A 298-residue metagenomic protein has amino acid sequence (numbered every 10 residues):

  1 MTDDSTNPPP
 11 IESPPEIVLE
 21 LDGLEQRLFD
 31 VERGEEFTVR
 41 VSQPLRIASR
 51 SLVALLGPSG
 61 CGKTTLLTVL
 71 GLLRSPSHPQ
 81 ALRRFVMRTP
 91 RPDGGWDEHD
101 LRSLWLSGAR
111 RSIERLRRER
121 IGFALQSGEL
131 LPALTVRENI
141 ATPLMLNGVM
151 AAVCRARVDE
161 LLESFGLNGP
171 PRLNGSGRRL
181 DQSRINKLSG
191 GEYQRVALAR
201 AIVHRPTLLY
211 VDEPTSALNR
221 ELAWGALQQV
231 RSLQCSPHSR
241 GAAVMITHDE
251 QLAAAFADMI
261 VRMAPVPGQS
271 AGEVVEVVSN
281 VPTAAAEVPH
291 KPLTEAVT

Functional and structural regions predicted by a protein language model:
D93-G122: ABC ATPase NBD coupling module
L134-A141: Short coil-to-helix segment of the ABC ATPase nucleotide-binding domain corresponding to the Q-loop/switch region
V153-R179: Conserved ABC ATPase "signature" region
R178-R179, R184-L188, E192: Conserved ABC ATPase signature
L198: Hydrophobic anchor residue at the start of the ABC signature
R205: Conserved catalytic motifs of ABC-family nucleotide-binding domains
L209-D212: Catalytic Walker B motif of ABC-type/P-loop ATPase nucleotide-binding domains
